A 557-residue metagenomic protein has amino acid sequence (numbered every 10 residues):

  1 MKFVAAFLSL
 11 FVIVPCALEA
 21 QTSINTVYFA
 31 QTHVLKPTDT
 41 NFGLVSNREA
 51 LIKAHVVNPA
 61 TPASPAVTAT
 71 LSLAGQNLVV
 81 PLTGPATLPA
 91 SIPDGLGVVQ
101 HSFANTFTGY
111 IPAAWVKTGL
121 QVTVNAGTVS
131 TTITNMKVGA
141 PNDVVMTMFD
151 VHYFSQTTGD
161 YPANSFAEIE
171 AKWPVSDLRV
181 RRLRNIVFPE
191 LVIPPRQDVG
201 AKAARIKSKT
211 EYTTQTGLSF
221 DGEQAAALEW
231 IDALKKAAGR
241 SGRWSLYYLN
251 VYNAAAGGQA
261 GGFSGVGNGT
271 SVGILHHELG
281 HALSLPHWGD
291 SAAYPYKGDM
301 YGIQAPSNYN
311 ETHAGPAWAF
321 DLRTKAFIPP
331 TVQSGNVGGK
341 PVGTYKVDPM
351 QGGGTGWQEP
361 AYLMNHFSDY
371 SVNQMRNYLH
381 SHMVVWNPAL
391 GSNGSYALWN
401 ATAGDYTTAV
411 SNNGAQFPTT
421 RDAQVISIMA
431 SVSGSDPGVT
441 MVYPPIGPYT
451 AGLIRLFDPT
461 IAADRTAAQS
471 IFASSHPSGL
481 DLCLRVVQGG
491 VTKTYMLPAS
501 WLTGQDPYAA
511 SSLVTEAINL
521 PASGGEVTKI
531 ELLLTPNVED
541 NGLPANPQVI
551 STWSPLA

Functional and structural regions predicted by a protein language model:
A5-P15: Bacterial N-terminal signal peptides
L18-A20: Boundary at the C-terminal end of the N-terminal hydrophobic targeting segment
T22-S271, A282-L283, H287-A292, S478-A557: Propeptide-to-catalytic entry region of secreted or membrane-anchored zinc metalloproteases
V45-N47, K53-H55, A60-P62, S291-A510: Replace "(M1/M4/M9/M12/WLM)" with "(e.g., M1/M4/M8/M9/M12/M26/WLM)" and add "not limited to" to clarify scope
V192-V199, S271-V272, Y378-L390: Eukaryote-specific, cytoplasm-facing alpha-helical/coiled-coil scaffolding segments in long proteins
L275: A conserved beta-strand element that flanks and buttresses the S-adenosyl-L-methionine
E278: TRNA-recognition modules of translation machinery and tRNA-sensing kinases, especially anticodon-binding
